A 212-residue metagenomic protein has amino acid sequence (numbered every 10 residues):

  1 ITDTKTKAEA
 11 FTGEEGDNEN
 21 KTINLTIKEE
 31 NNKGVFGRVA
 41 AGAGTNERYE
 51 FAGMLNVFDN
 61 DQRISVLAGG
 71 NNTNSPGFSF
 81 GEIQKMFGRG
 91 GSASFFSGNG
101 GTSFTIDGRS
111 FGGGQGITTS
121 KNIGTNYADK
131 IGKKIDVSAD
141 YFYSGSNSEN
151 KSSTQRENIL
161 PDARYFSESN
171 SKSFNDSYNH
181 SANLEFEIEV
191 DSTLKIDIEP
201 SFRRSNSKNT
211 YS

Functional and structural regions predicted by a protein language model:
I1-Y211: Membrane-proximal, glycine/serine-rich, low-complexity loop/turn segments characteristic of large bacterial
